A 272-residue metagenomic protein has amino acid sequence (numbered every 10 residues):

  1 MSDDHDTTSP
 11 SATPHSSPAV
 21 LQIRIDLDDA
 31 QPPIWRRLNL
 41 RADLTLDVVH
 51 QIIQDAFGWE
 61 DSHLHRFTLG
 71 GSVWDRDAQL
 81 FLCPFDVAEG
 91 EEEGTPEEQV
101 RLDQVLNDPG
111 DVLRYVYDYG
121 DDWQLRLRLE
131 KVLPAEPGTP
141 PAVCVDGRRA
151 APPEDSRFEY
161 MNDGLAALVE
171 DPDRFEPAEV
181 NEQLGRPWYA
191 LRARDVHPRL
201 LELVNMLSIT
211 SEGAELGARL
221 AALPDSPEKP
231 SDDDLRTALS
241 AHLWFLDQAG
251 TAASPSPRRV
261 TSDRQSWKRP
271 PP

Functional and structural regions predicted by a protein language model:
M1-P272: Short linear regulatory motifs enriched in tryptophan with gly/pro/ser
